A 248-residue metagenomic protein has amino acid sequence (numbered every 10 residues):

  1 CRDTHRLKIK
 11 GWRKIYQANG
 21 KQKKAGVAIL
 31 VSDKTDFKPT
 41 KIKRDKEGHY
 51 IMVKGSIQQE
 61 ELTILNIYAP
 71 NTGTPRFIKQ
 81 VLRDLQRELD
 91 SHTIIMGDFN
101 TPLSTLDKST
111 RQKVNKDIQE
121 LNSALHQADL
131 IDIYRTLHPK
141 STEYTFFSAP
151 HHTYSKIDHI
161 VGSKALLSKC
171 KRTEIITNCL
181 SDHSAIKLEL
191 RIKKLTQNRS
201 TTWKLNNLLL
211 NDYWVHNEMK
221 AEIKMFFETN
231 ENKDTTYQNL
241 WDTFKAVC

Functional and structural regions predicted by a protein language model:
C1-H5, V53, I64, Y68 (+5 more regions): Active-site beta-strand/loop signature of hydrolases that rely on acidic residues for catalysis
C1-R2, Q22, T35-D36, N100-P102 (+4 more regions): Short, solvent-exposed loop/turn segments at secondary-structure junctions
C1-T93, Q112-K113, L121, L125-L130 (+2 more regions): Short phosphate/oxyanion-binding micro-motifs
D3-H5, G11, K38, K140-E143 (+2 more regions): Glycine-rich, flexible loop/turn motifs
K14-V31, N122-G162, T229-W241, K245: Active site of divalent-metal-dependent phosphoester/diester hydrolases
G55-L62, T93-I95, I118, H152-C248: Surface polyanion/phosphate-binding segment centered on an Asp-His-Pro turn
P75-K79, S104-S109, Y144-T145, R172-T173 (+1 more regions): A short secondary-structure junction signal
